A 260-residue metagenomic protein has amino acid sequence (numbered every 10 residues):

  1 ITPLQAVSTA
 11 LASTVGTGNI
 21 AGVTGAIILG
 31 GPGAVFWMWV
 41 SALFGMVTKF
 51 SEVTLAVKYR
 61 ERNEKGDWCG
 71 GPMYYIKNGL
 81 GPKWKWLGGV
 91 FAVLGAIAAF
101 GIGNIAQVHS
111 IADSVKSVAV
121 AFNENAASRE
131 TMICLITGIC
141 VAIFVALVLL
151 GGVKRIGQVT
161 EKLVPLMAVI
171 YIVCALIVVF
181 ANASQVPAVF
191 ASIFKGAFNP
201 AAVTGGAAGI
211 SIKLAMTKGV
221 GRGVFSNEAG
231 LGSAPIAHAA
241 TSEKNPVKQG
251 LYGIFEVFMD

Functional and structural regions predicted by a protein language model:
I1, E61-G79, S192-N199, S211 (+1 more regions): Juxtamembrane inter-helical linkers in multi-pass membrane proteins
I1-I20, P82, K244: Membrane-interface "cap" regions at the ends of multi-pass membrane proteins
P3, G31-V40, N78-V90, N123-M132 (+1 more regions): Membrane-interface alpha-helices at helix entry/exit sites of multi-pass transporters
T9, S13, G33-G45, V57 (+12 more regions): Alpha-helical transmembrane segments of multi-pass membrane proteins, especially transporters and channels
L11-T14, S41-G66, M73, K77-H109 (+1 more regions): Helix-loop-helix module between adjacent transmembrane segments
T14, T24-G30, A56-R62, V148 (+3 more regions): Helix-loop junctions at the membrane interface of multi-pass solute transporters
P72, Q107, E130, N182-S226: Loop-to-helix junctions at membrane interfaces in multi-pass transport proteins
V108-V115, I133-F194: Membrane-interface loop-to-helix entry segments
